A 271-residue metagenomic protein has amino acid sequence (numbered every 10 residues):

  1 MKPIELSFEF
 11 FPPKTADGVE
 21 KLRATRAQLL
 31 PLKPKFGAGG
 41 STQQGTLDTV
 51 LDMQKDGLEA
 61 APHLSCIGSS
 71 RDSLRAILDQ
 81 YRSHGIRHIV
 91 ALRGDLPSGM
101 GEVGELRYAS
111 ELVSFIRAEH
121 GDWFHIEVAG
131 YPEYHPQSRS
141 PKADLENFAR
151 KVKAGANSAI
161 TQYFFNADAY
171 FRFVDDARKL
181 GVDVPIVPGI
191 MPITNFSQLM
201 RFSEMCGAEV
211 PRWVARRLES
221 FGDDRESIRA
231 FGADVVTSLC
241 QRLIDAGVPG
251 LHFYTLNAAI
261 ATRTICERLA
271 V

Functional and structural regions predicted by a protein language model:
P3-S7, F36, E59-H63, H88-V90 (+4 more regions): Structural preference for beta-strand elements that scaffold enzyme active sites
I4-R23, A60-D72, H125-A143, S220-D234: Active-site mouth loops of central-metabolism enzymes
E9, L32, Y81, K151 (+3 more regions): Conserved, mostly hydrophobic/aromatic
F10-P13, G37-G39, H63-S69, G94-L96 (+5 more regions): Active-site beta-loop-alpha junctions enriched in small/polar residues
D17, G104-Y131, L180-A233, S238 (+1 more regions): Active-site pocket-lining/capping segments in soluble small-molecule metabolic enzymes
V19-R26, G40-L58: Glycine-rich, positively charged N-terminal anion/phosphate-binding segment
K33-T49, G94-G104, N157-R172, L256-A258: Glycine-rich, proline-tolerant flexible connector loops at the mouths of alpha/beta enzymes
C66-S83, V103-Y108: Glycine-rich anion/phosphate-binding loops
